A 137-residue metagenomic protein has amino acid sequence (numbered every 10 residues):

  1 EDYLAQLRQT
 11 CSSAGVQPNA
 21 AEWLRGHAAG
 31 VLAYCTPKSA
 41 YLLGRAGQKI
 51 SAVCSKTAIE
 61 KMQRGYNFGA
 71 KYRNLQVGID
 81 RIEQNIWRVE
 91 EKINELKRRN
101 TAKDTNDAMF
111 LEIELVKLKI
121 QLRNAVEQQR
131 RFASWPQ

Functional and structural regions predicted by a protein language model:
E1-Q137: Intrinsic-disorder/low-complexity detector
